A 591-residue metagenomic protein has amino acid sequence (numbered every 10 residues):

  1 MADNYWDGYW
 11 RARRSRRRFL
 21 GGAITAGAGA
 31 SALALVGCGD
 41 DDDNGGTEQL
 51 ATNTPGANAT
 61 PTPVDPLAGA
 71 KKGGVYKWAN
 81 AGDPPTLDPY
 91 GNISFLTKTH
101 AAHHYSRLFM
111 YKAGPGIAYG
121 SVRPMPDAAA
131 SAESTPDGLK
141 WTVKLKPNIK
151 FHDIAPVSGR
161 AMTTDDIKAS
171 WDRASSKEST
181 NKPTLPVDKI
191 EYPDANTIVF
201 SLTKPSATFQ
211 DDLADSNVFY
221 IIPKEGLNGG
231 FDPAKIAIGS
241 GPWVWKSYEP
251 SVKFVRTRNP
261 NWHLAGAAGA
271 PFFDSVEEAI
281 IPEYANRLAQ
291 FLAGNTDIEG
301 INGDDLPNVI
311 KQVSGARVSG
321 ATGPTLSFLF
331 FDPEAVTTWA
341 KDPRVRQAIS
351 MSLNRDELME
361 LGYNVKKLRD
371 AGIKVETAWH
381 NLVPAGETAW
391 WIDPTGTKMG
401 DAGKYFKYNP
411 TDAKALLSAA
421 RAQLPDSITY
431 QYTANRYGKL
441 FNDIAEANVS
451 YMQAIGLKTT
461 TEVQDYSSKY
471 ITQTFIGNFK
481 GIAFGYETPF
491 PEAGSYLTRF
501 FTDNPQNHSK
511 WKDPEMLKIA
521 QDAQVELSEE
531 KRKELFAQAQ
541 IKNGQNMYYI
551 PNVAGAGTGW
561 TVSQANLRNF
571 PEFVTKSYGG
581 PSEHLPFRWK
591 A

Functional and structural regions predicted by a protein language model:
M1-R18, A26-L33: N-terminal secretory signal peptides
T25-L35, L96-H100, E249-K253, R258 (+6 more regions): Detector for C-terminal structural segments
K77, G159, T163-A169, A195-S201 (+8 more regions): Alpha-helical secondary-structure segments
A79-P136, I236-I238: N-terminal lobe/hinge region of extracytoplasmic solute-binding protein
F109-Y119, R123, A214-P271, S275-E277 (+3 more regions): Gly/Pro-rich hinge or "lid" segments in bacterial periplasmic/extracellular proteins
A130-E178, V199, R287-Q290, W339-K341 (+1 more regions): Aromatic- and charge-enriched surface segment that lines or borders ligand/interaction sites
K144, S179-E225, K246-E249: Surface-exposed binding/hinge segments that line and control ligand-binding clefts or catalytic entry sites
R173, N261-V309, Q347, K458: Ligand-site clamp/hinge motif
